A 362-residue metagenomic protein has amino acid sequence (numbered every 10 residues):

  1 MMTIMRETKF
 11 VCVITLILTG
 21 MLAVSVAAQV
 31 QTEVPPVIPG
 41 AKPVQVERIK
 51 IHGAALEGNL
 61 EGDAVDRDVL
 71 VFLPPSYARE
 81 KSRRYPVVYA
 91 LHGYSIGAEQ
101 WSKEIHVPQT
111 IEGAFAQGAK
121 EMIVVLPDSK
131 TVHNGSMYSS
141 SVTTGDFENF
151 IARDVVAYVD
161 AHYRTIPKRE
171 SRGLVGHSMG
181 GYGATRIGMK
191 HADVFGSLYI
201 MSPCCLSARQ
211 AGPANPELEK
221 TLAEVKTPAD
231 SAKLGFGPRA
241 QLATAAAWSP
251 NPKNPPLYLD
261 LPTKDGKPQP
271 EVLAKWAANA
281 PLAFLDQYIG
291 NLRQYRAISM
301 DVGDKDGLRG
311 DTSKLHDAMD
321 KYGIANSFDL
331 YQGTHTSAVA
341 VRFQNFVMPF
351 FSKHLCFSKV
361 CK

Functional and structural regions predicted by a protein language model:
M2-I14: Bacterial N-terminal signal peptides that target proteins for export
C12-A23: Bacterial N-terminal signal peptides
V24-A28: Sec/Tat signal peptide C-region and signal peptidase I cleavage site
Q29-K362: Non-catalytic cap/lid and distal C-terminal segments of serine-dependent acyl enzymes
